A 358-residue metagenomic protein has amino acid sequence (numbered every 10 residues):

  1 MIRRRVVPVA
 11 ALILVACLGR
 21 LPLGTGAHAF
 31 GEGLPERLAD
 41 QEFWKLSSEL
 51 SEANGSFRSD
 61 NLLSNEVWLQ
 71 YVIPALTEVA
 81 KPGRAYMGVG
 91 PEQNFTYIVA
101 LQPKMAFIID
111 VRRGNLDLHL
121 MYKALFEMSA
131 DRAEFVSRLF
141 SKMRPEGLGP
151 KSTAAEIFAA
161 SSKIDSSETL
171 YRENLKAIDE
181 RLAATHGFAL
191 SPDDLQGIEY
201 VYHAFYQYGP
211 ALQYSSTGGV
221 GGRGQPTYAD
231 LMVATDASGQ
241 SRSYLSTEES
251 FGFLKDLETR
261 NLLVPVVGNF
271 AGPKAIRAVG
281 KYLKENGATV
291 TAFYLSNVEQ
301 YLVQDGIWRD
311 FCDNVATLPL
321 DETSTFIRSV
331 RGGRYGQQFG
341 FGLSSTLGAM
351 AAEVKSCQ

Functional and structural regions predicted by a protein language model:
M1-A11: Bacterial N-terminal signal peptides that target proteins for export
V9-P22: Bacterial N-terminal signal peptides
R20-G31: Signal peptide processing junction and immediate N-terminal pro/mature segment of secreted/exported proteins
P35-E78, A85: Mature N-terminal segment immediately following signal peptide/propeptide cleavage in secreted/periplasmic
A80-E92: Conserved class I S-adenosyl-L-methionine
Q93-L101: Conserved SAM-binding loop of SAM-dependent methyltransferases across substrates and taxa, primarily the Class I
F107-V264, S356-Q358: Class I S-adenosyl-L-methionine-dependent methyltransferase module
G209-Q358: Alpha-helical subdomain
